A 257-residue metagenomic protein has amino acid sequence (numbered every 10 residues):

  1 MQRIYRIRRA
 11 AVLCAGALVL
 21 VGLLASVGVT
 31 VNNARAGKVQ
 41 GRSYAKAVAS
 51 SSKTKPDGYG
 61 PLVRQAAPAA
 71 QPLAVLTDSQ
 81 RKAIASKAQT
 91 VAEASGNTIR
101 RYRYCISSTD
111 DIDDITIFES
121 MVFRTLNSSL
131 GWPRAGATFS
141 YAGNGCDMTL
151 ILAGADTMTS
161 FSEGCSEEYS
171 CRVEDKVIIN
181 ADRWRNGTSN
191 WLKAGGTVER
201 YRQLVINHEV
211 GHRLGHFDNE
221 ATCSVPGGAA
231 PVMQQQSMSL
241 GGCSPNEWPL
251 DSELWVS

Functional and structural regions predicted by a protein language model:
Q2-Q40, E167-Y169, V177, N186 (+1 more regions): Metalloprotease/metallohydrolase-associated module, dominated by Zn2+-dependent proteases
V27-R101: N-terminal low-complexity, Pro/Thr-rich disordered segments that flank secretion/membrane-targeting signals
T98-I112: Acidic/histidine-rich, surface-exposed loop or edge segments in extracytoplasmic proteins
T109-D113, A155-T159, R183-N186, G211-H212 (+2 more regions): Solvent-exposed loop/turn segments at secondary-structure junctions within structured extracellular/periplasmic domains
D111-E119, G195-E199, Q203, P226: Solvent-exposed, acidic/flexible segments
S120-Y201: Metzincin-family zinc-dependent endopeptidase catalytic domain
R124-P133, R213, F217, Q236-S239: Structured segments of extracytoplasmic/periplasmic soluble domains in secreted or envelope-associated proteins
E199-D218: Active-site recognition of the HExxH zinc-binding catalytic motif
